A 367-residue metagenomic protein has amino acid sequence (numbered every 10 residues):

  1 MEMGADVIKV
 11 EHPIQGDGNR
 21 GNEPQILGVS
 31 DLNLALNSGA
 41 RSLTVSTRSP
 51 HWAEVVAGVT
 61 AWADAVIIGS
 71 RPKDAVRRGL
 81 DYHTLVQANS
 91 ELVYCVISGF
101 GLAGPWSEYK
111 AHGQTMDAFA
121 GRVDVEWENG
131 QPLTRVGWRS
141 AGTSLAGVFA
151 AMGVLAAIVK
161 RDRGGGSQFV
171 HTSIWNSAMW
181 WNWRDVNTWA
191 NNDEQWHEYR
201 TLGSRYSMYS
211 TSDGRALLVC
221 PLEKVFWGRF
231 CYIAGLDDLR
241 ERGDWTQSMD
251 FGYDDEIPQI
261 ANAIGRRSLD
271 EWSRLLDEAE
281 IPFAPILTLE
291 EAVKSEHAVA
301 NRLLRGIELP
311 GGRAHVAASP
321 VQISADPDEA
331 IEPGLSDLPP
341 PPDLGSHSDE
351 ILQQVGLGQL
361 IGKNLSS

Functional and structural regions predicted by a protein language model:
M1-R163, Q259, I307-E308, P339-D343 (+1 more regions): N-terminal helix-loop segment corresponding to the beta1-alpha1 unit of nucleotide/adenylate-binding folds
V7, D277-E291, G358-G362: Short, well-structured beta-strand/strand-turn elements
I14, G99-G101, I174-M179, D213-R215 (+2 more regions): Glycine-rich beta-alpha junction loops
T134-L145, G165-F169, H197-R200, S204-Y206 (+3 more regions): A short glycine-threonine-serine/GTX helix/turn-capping micro-motif
G142-A156, T172-T188, K224-V225: Active-site-proximal catalytic alpha-helix in oxidoreductases
G147-S167, D185-W189, C231-D238: Oxidoreductase and adenylate-handling cofactor-binding alpha/beta cores
R200, R205-A279, F283: Aromatic-enriched alpha-helical interface/lid elements that frame and gate functional surfaces
S210-S212, E291-S367: Terminal low-complexity tails and localization/encapsulation signals of metabolic enzymes
